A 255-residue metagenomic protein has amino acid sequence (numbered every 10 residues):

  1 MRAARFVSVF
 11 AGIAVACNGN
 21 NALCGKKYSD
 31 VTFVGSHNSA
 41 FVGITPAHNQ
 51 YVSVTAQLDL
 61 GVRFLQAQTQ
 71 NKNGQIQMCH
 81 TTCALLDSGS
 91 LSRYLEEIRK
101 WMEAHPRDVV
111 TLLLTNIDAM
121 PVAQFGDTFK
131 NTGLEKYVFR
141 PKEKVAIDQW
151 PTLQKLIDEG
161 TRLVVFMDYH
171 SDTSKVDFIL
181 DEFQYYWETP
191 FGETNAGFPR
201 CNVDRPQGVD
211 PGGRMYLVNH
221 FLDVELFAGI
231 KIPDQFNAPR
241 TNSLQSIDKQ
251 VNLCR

Functional and structural regions predicted by a protein language model:
M1-A16: Fungal secretory targeting signals
A16-R255: Catalytic cores of phosphodiester-bond hydrolases, prominently lipid phosphodiesterases
